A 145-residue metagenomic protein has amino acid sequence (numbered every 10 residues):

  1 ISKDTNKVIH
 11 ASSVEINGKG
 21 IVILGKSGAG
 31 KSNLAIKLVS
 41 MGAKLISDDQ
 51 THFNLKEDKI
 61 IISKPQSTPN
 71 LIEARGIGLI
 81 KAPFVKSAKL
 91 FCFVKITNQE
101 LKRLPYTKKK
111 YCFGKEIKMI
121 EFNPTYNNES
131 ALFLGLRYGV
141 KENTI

Functional and structural regions predicted by a protein language model:
I1-K19, K56, R137-Y138: Extreme N-terminal, non-catalytic leader segments that precede Walker-type/kinase nucleotide-binding cores
S2-K3, L79, P124: Phosphate/pyrophosphate-binding catalytic cores of soluble transferases and nucleic-acid-acting enzymes
K3-D4, L24, I145: Domain-scale detector for complete catalytic domains at protein termini or as standalone homologs
T5-K7, I46, S87, K102-R103: Short solvent-exposed loop/turn micro-motifs enriched in small/polar/acidic residues
A11-S13, Q50, T107: Short, acidic/polar N-cap/turn motifs at the starts of alpha helices
V14-V39: Glycine-rich phosphate-binding P-loop
K44-N98: Conserved nucleotide-sensing/catalytic segment adjacent to the nucleotide-binding pocket in NTP-handling enzymes
K86-I145: Conserved NTP phosphate-binding and transfer environment spanning the P-loop NTPase/kinase superfamily
